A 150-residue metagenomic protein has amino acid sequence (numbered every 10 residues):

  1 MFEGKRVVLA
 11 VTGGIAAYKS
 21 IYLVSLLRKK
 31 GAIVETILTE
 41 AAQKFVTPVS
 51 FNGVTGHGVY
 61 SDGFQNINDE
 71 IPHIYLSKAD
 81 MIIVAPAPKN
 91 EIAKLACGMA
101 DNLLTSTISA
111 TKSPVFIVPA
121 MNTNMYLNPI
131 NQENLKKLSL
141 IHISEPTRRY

Functional and structural regions predicted by a protein language model:
M1-S50, K136: Glycine-rich phosphate/diphosphate-binding loop of Rossmann-like nucleotide-binding domains
K30, V54, S77-K78, V84 (+2 more regions): Alpha-helix C-terminal capping segments
V46-T47, P119-E133: Glycine-rich, charge-decorated loop segments at or immediately adjacent to ligand/cofactor-binding or catalytic sites
N52-K94: Glycine-rich oxoanion-binding loops at beta->alpha junctions
A85-P88, P114-T123, S144: Short beta-strands and strand-loop turn motifs
N90-A100, M125-N128: Glycine/threonine-rich flexible loop motifs
I141-Y150: Single conserved hydrophobic/aromatic residue that forms the stacking wall/gate of nucleotide- or nucleobase-binding
